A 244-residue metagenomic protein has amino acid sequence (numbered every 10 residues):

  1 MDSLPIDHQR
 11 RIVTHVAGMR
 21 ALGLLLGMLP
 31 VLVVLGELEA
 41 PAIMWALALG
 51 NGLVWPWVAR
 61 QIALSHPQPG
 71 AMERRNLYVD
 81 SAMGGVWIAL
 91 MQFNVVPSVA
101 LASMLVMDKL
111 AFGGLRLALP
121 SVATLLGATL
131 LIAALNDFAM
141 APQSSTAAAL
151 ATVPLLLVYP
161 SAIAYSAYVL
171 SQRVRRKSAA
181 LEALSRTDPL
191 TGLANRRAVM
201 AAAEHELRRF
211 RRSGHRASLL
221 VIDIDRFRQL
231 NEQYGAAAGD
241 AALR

Functional and structural regions predicted by a protein language model:
M1-A71: N-terminal juxtamembrane segment and adjoining first transmembrane helix
L22-L32, G52-W57, W87-I88, A102-S103 (+1 more regions): Alpha-helical transmembrane segments of multi-pass integral membrane proteins
V33-I43, F93-P97, A134-A151: Membrane interfacial helix motifs at helix-loop boundaries and amphipathic/re-entrant anchors
I62-P69, P120-L126, A141-S145: A cytosolic-side transmembrane-helix exit/cap motif
R74-W87, V95-N136: Alpha-helical transmembrane segments of integral membrane proteins
A139-M140, S145-L190, R197-R208: Signal-transducing coiled-coil linker helices
E182-A201, I222-G235, A241-R244: Conserved nucleotide-binding and Mg2+-coordinating catalytic segments in signaling enzymes
E204-S218, I222, Q233-Y234: Nucleotide second-messenger and two-component phosphorelay signaling modules
